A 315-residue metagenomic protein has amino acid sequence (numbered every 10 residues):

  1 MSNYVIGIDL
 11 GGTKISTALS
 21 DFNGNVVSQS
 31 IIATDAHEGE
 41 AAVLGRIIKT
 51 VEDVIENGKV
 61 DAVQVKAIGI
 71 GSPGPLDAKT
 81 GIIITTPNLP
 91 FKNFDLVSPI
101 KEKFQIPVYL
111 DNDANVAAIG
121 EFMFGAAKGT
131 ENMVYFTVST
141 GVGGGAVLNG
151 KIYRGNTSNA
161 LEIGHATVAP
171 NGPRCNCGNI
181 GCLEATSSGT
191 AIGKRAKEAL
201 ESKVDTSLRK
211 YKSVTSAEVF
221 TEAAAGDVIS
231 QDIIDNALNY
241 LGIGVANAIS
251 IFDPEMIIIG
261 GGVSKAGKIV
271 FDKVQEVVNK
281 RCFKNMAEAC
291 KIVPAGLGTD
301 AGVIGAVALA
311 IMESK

Functional and structural regions predicted by a protein language model:
M1-A67, D77-T80, V97-V108, G120-T130 (+2 more regions): ATP-binding/phosphotransfer module of carbohydrate and carboxylate kinases, centering on a glycine-rich
D9, G69-P73, Y135-G141, G145-V147: Short beta-strand segments
K14, V116, T140-G143, P170: Conserved A3 ("GATE") glycine/threonine-rich loop of ANL adenylate-forming enzymes
S30-I32, P87, N156: Short hydrophobic alpha-helix segments
A33-A36, F91, A160-E162: A short acidic/small-residue loop/turn micro-motif
G81-K92: A charged helix-plus-loop insertion that forms the helical arch/lid used to bind and gate nucleic-acid substrates
L110-N112: Short loop/edge segments at beta-strand edges and connector loops that shape dinucleotide/nucleotide cofactor-binding
A146-E162: Short, charged low-complexity linear segments at domain edges
